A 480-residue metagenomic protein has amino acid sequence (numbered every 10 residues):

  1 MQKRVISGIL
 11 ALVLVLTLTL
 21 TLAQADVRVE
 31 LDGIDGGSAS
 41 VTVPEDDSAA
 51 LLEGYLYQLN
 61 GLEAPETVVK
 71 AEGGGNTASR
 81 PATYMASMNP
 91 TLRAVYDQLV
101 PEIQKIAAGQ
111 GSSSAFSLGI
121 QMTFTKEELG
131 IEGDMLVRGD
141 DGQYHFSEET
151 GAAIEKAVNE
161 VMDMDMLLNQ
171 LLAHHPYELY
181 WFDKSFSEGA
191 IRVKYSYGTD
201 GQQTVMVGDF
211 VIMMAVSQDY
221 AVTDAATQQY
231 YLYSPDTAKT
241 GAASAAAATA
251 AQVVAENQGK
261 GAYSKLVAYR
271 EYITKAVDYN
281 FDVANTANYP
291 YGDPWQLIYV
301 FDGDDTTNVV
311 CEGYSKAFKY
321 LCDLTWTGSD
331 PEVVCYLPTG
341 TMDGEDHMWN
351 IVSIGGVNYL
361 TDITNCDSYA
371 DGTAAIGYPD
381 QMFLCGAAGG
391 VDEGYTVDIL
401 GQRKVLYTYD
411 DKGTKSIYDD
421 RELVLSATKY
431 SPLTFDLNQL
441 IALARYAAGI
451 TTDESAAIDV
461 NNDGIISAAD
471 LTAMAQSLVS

Functional and structural regions predicted by a protein language model:
Q2-Q24: Sec-dependent N-terminal signal peptides of Gram-positive bacterial secreted proteins and lipoproteins
L16-G33, P331: Sec-dependent signal peptide cleavage junction
L20-A25, S431-S480: Cellulosome-associated attachment modules in secreted, modular CAZymes
D26-S217: Intrinsically disordered, low-complexity N-terminal segments that are enriched in acidic
S234-G303: Secondary-structure boundary elements
A255, E271-Y279, K319, D323-T327 (+2 more regions): Sec-exported extracytoplasmic/periplasmic mature domains
Y269, D293, T306-C322: Active-site nucleophilic cysteine motif
E312-E393: Hydrophobic/aromatic-rich core segments of domains that either
